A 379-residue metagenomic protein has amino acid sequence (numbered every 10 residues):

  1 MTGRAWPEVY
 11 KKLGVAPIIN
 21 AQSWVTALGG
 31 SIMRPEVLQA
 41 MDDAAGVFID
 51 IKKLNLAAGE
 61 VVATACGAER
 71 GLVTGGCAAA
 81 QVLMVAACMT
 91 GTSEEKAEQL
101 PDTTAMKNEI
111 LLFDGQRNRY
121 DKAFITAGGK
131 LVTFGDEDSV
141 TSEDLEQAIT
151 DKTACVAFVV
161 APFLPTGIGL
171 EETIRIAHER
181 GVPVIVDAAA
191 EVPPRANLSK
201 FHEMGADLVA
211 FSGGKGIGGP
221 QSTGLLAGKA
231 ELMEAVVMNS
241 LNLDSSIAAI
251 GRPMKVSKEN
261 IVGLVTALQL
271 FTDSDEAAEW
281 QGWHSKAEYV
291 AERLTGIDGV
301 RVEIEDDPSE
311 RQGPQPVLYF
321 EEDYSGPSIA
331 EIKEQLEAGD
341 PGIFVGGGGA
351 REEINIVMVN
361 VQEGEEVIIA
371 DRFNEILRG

Functional and structural regions predicted by a protein language model:
M1-T2, A40, A44-K52: N-terminal alpha-helical segment of soluble enzymes
A5-M33, L56-F271, W280, L294-T295 (+1 more regions): Conserved PLP-enzyme active-site core in the AAT-like
V9, T295-R372: Conserved C-terminal alpha-helix-loop-beta "cap" of PLP-dependent enzymes that closes/shapes the active-site mouth
P17-A27, E36-A45, G313-L318: Generic N-terminal amphipathic, Lys/Arg-enriched alpha-helix
A40, A249-P316: Structural motif of enzymes handling amino- and sulfur-group chemistry
M41, L226, I356: Alpha-helical metal-binding/catalytic segments enriched in His/Glu/Asp
F48, F163, E191, Q362-E363: Short strand->helix junction
A87, R372-G379: C-terminal alpha-helix
